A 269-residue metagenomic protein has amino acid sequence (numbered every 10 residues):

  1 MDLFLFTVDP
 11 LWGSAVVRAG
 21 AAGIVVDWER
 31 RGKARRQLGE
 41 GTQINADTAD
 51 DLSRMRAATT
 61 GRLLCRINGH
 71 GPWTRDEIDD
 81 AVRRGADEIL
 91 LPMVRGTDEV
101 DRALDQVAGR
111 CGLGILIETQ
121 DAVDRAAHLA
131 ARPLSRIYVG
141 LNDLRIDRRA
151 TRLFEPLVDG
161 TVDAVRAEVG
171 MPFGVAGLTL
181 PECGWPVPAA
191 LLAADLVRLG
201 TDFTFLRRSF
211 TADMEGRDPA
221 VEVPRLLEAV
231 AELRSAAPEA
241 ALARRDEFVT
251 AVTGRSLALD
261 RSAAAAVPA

Functional and structural regions predicted by a protein language model:
M1-F4, A57-N68, V107-E118, E168-P181: Short beta-strand/loop segments at the ligand-binding rim of alpha/beta enzyme cores
M1-L63, H70-P72, T253-A269: Conserved N-terminal beta1-alpha1 strand-loop-helix module at the mouth
F4-F6, D27, G41-N45, L64-H70 (+3 more regions): Catalytic beta/alpha-barrel core
P10-A19, P72-R84, E99, Q120-P133 (+2 more regions): Catalytic cores of alpha/beta
I24-E29, P92, S135-D143, L206: Non-cysteine beta-strand/loop elements that form the S-adenosyl-L-methionine
D27, G32-Q37, R145, L157 (+1 more regions): Active-site pocket-lining/capping segments in soluble small-molecule metabolic enzymes
G32-M55, G71-D76, P92-C111, D121-A127 (+3 more regions): Active-site-adjacent beta->alpha loops and helix N-cap segments on the catalytic face of soluble alpha/beta enzymes
D50-T60, L113-V123, A164-G170, T201-L206 (+1 more regions): Short, basic, helix/turn surface patches
